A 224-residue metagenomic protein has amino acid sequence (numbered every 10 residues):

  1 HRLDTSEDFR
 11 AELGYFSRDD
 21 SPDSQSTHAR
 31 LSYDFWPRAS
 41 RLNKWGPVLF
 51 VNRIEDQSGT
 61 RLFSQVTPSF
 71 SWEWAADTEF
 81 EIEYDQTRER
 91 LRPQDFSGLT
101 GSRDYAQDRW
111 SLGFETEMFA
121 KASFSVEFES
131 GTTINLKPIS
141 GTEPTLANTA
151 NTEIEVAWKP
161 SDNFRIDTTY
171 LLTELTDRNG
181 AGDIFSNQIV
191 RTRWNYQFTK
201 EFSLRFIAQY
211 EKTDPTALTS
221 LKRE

Functional and structural regions predicted by a protein language model:
H1-E224: Exposed, low-structure sequence patches enriched in small/polar residues
